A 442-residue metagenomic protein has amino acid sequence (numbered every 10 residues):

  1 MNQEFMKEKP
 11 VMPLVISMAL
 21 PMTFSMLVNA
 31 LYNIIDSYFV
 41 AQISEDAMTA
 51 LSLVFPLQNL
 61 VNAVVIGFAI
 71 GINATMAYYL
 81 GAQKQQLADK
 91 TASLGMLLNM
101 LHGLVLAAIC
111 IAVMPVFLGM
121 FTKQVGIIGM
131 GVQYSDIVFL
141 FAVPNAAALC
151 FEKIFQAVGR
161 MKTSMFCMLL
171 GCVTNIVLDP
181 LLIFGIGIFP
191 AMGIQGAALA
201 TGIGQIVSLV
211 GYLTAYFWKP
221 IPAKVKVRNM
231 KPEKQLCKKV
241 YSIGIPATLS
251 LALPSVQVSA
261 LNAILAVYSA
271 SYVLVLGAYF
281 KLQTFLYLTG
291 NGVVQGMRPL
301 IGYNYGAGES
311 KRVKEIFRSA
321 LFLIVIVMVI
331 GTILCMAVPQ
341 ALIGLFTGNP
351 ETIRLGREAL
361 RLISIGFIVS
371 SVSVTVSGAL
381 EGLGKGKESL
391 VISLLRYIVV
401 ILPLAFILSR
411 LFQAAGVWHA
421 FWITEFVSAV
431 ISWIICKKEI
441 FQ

Functional and structural regions predicted by a protein language model:
M1-A19, M76-V143, F189-I245, I301-G366 (+1 more regions): Short alpha-helical transmembrane segments in multi-pass integral membrane proteins
M6-Y38, Q42-I43, N59-G71, T75 (+7 more regions): N-terminal transmembrane alpha-helices
S17-D36, I137, G171, G204-S208 (+4 more regions): Transmembrane helical elements of multi-pass membrane transporters/channels
L27, L31-T49, L118-V125, L181-M192 (+4 more regions): Helix-terminus/linker motif at the lipid-water interface of multi-pass membrane proteins
M48-A108, A112, N145-G159, T163-S164 (+2 more regions): Small-residue-rich hydrophobic transmembrane alpha-helices
L60-A63, A107, N175-P180, L209-L213 (+4 more regions): Hydrophobic transmembrane alpha-helices of multi-pass small-molecule transporters
A69, N73, V138-Q156, S164-C172 (+5 more regions): Short runs within selected transmembrane alpha-helices of multi-pass transporters and secretion channels
C110, K153, D179, I183 (+7 more regions): Structural signal for membrane-spanning alpha-helices in multi-pass inner-membrane proteins, emphasizing helix cores
